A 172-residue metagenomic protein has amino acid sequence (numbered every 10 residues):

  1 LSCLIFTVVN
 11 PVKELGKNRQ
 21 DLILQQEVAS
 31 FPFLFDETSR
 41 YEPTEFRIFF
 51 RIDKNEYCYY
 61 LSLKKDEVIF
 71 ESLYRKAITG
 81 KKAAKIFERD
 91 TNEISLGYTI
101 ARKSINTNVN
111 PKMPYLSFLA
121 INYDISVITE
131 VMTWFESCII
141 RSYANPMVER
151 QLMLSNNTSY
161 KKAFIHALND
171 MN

Functional and structural regions predicted by a protein language model:
L1-A29: Phosphate-binding glycine-rich loops of NTP-binding sites
D21-I23, F35, C138-A144: Short amphipathic alpha-helical segments, especially helix-boundary/capping motifs
I23-L34, K54-C58: Charged, amphipathic alpha-helical segments
F31, E42, N110-M113: Intrinsic-disorder/low-complexity coil detector
F33-E37, F118: Generic structural "secondary-structure junction" signal
S39-I48: Short, hydrophobic/aromatic-rich segments at coil-to-beta transitions
R47, I52-N172: Electropositive, glycine-dotted interaction segments that contact anionic polymers or phosphate-rich ligands
